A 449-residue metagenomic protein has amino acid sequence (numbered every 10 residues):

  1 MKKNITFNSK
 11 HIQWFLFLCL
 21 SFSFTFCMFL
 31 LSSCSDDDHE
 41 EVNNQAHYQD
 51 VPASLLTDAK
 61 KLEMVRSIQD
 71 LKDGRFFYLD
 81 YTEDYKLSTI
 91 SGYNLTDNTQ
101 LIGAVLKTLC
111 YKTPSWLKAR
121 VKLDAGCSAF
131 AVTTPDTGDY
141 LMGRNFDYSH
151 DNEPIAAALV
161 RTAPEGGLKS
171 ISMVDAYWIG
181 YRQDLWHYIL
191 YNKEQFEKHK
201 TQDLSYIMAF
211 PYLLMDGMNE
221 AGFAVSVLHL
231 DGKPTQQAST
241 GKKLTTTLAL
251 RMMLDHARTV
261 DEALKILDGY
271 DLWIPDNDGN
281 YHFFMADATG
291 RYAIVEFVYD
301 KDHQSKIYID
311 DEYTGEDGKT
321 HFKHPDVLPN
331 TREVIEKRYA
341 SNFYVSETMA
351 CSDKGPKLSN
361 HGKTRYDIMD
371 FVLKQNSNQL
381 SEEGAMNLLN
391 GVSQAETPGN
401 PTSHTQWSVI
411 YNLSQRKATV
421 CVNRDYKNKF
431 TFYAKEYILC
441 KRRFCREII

Functional and structural regions predicted by a protein language model:
M1-W14: N-terminal secretory signal peptides that target proteins for export/translocation
S9, S21-S23: Serine residues within intrinsically disordered or low-complexity segments
L30-S33: C-terminal motif of bacterial Sec signal peptides marking the signal peptidase cleavage site
S35-D261, L272-P275, R365, L373-I449: N-terminal mature-domain region immediately after signal-peptide cleavage in secreted/organellar precursors
G166-Q183, H321-R338, S346, A350-C351: A recognition module on extended beta-rich or small alphabeta surfaces enriched in W/G with H and D/E
D268-Y292, Y339-N376: Internal, well-folded beta-alpha domain core
N277-F343: Extended amphipathic alpha-helical segments with heptad-repeat/coiled-coil character used for oligomerization, fusion
